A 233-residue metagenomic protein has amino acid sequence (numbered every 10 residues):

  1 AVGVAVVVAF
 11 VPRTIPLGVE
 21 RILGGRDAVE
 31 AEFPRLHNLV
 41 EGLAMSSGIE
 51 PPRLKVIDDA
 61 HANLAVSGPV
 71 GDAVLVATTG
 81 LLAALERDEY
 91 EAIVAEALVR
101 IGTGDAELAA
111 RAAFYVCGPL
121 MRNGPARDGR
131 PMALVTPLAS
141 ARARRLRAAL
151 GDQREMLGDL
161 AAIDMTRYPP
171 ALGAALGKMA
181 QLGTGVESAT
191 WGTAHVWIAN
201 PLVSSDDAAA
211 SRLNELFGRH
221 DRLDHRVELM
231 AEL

Functional and structural regions predicted by a protein language model:
A1-F10: Canonical hydrophobic alpha-helical transmembrane segment
F10-A110: Peri-catalytic and regulatory segments of divalent metal-dependent proteins
G18-I22, A139-R144: A short small-residue
G24-H37, A143-D164, E215-G218: Active-site metal-coordination segments of metallo-dependent hydrolases
S46-D72, L120-V135, A139, A143 (+2 more regions): Active-site-proximal gating segments in proteases and membrane effectors
V76, L157-G158, S211-R212: A general alpha-helix detector
L85, L98-P137, A148: Membrane-embedded catalytic scaffold of the fatty acid hydroxylase/desaturase
E96-A97, G158, R222: DG-centered beta-turn motif at the end of beta-strands
